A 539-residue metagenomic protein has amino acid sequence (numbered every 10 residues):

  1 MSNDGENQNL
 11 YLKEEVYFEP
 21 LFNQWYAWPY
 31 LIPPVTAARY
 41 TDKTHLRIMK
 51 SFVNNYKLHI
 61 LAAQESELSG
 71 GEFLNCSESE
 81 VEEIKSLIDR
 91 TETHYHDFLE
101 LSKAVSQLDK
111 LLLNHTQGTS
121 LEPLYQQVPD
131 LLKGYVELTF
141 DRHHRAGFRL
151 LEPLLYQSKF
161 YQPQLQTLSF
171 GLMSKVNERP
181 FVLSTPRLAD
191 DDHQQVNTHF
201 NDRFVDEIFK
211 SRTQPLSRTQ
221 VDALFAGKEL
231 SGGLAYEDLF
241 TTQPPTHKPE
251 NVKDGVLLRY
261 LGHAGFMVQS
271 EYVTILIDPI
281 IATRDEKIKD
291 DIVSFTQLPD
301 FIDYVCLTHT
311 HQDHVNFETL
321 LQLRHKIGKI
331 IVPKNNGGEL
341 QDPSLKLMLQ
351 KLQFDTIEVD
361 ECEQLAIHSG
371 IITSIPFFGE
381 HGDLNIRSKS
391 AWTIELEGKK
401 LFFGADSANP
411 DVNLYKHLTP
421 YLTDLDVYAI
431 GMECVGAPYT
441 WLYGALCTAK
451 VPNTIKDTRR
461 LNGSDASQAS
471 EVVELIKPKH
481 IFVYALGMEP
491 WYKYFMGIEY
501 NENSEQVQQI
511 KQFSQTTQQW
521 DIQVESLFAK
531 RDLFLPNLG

Functional and structural regions predicted by a protein language model:
N3-D206, D238-K253, M267-T310, F317-Q322 (+1 more regions): Pre-active-site segment of Zn-dependent metallo-hydrolases
E229-K253, N335-K399, Q515, Q519 (+1 more regions): Metallo-beta-lactamase
L257-Y260, T274-D278, I371-F378, K400-D406: Active-site-proximal beta-strand elements of phosphoester/diester hydrolases
V268, D278, H309, I330 (+4 more regions): Divalent metal-coordination and catalytic microenvironments
V293-D360: Active-site HxH/HxHxD metal-binding segment of metal-dependent hydrolases
H311-V315, G337-L340, E363-A366, H381-G382 (+3 more regions): Active-site environment of divalent metal-dependent phosphoester hydrolases
H314, E318, F378-L475: Active-site-proximal loop/helix segments of hydrolase catalytic cores
K450-V451, I455-R459, E471-V472, I476 (+1 more regions): Short acidic, glycine/proline-enriched helix-loop-strand junctions
